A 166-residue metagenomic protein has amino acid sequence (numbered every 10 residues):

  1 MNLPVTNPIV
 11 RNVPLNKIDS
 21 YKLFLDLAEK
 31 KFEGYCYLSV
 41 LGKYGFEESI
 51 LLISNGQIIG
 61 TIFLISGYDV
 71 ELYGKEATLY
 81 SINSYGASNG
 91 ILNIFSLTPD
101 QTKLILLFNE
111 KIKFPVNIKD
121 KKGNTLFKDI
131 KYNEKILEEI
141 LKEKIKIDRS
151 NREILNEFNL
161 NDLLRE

Functional and structural regions predicted by a protein language model:
M1-E166: Acidic, Ser/Thr/Pro-enriched low-complexity segments and adjacent helix/loop capping patches that create flexible
